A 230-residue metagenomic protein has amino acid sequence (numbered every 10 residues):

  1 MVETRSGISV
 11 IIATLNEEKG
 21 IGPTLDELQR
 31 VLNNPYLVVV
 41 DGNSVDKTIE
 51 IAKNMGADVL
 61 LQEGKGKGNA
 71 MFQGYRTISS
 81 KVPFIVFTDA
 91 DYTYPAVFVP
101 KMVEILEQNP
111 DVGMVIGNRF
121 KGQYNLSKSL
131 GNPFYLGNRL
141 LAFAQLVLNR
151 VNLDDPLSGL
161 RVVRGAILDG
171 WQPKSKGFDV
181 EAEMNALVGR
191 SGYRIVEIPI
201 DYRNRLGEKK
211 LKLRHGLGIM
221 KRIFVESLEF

Functional and structural regions predicted by a protein language model:
M1-G7, D26, L148-V151, P173-F230: Hydrophobic helical membrane-anchoring modules
R5-I8, Q29-V38, K47, A57: Short loop->beta transition adjacent to catalytic acidic/histidine clusters or analogous donor-positioning motifs
N16-R30: Short, well-formed alpha-helical segments that are part of the catalytic scaffolds of diverse glycosyltransferases
E17-G20, S44, K67, P95: Donor nucleotide-sugar binding loop of glycosyltransferases
K19-P23, D46-M55: Acidic helix N-cap motif at the loop->helix transition within catalytic regions of sugar-transfer enzymes
D41-I49, Y92: A conserved acidic beta->alpha catalytic loop
E63-K65, N69-T77, F84, A96-F178 (+2 more regions): Acceptor/aglycone-binding surface of glycosyltransferases and processive sugar-polymer synthases
V82-T93: Short beta-strand-to-loop acidic/aromatic patch adjacent to the donor-nucleotide binding site
